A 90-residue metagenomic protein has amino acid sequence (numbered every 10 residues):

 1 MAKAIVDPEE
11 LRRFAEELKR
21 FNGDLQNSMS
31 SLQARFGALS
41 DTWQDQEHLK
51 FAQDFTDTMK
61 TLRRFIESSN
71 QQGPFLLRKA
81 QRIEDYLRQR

Functional and structural regions predicted by a protein language model:
M1-R90: N-terminal secretion-targeting helices of virulence/extracellular proteins, encompassing both classical Sec signal
